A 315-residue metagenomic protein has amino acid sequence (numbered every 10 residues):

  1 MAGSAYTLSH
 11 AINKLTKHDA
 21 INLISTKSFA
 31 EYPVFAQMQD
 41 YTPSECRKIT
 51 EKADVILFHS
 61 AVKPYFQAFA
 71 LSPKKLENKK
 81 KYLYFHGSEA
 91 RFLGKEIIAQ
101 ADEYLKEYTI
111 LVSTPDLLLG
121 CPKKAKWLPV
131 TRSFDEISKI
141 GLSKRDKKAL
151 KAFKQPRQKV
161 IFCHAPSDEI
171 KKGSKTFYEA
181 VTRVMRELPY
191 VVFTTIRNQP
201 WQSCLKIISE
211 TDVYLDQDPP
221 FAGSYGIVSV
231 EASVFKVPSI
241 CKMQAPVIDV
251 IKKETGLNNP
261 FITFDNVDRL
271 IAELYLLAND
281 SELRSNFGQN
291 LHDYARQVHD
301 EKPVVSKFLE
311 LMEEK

Functional and structural regions predicted by a protein language model:
C46-F66, V213: Short N-terminal targeting/anchoring amphipathic segment
V55-L57, P73-L93, I110-V112: Active-site proximal beta-strand in glycosyltransferases
Y82-L83, A90, L105-K151: Donor nucleotide-sugar binding/catalytic pocket of nucleotide-sugar-dependent glycosyltransferases
K139-K172, Y178: Conserved donor-binding/catalytic core segment of Leloir-type glycosyltransferases
S209-A222, V237: Acidic donor-binding loop of glycosyltransferase active sites
P238-V247: Short hydrophobic beta-strand element within catalytic cores of glycosyltransferases and related nucleotide-activated
D249-Y275: Change "using UDP/GDP/dTDP sugars" to "using nucleotide sugars
E282-E313: A charged, aromatic-enriched C-terminal amphipathic alpha-helix characteristic of glycosyltransferases across folds
